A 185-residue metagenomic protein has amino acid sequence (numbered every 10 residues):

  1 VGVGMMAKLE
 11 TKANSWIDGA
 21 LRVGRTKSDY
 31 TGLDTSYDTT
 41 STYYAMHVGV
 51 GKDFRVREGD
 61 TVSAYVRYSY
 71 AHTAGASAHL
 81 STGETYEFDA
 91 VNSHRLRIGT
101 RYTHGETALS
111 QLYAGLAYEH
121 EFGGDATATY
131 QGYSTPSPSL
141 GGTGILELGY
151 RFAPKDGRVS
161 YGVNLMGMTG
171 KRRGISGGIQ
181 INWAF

Functional and structural regions predicted by a protein language model:
V1-F185: Membrane translocator/pore-forming domains, dominated by Gram-negative outer-membrane beta-barrels
